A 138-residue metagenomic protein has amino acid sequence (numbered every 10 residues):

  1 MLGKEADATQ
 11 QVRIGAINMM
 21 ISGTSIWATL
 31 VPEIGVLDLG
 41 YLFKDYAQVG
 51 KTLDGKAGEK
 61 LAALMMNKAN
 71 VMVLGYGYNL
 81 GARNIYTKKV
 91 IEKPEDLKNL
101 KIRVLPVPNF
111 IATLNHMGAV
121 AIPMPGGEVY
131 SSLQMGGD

Functional and structural regions predicted by a protein language model:
M1-Q10, L105-N109, I122-M135: Short helix-initiation/N-cap motifs at beta->coil->alpha
R13, N18, G23-V120, S132: Contiguous mixed-secondary-structure segments that line small-molecule binding/active-site clefts of soluble domains
